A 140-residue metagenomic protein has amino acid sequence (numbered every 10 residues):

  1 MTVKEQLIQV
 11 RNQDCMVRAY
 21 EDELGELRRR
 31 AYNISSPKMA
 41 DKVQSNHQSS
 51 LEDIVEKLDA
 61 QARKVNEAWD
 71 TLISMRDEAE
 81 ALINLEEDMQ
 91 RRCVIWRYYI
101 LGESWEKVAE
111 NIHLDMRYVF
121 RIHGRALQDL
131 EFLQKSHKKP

Functional and structural regions predicted by a protein language model:
M1-L85, Q128, F132-P140: N-terminal interaction/assembly modules
M75-E78, M89-R91, I122: N-terminal positioning helix adjacent to the helix-turn-helix/winged-helix DNA-binding module
R76, Y98-Y99, M116: Secondary-structure boundary/capping motif
L85-E86, H113: Short, conserved sequence motifs enriched in acidic/basic residues, glycine, and aromatics that mark functional "hot
E87-E103: Short amphipathic alpha helix immediately N-terminal
K107-I112: Short alpha-helical "recognition helix" segments of helix-turn-helix
D115, V119-L133: DNA major-groove recognition helices of helix-turn-helix
